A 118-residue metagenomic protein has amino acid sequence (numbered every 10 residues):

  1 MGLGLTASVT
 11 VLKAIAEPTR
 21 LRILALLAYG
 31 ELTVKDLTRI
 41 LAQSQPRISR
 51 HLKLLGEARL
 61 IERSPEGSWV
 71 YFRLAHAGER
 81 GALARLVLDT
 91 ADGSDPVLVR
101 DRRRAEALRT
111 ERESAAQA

Functional and structural regions predicted by a protein language model:
M1-A7, G78-A118: Amphipathic alpha-helical dimerization/coiled-coil segments that flank or bridge DNA-binding/regulatory modules
G2-P46, W69-G78: N-terminal helix-turn-helix DNA-binding core of bacterial DNA-binding proteins
P18-L21, T33, I61, E111-A115: A general structural signal for well-ordered secondary-structure junctions
R39, R50, G56-E57: Alpha-helical residues within the helix-turn-helix
L41, Q45, L52, A91 (+1 more regions): Short amphipathic alpha-helical/adjacent loop interface patches that line ligand and macromolecule-binding sites
S49-L52, S68: Generic detector of contiguous secondary-structure segments
E57-E66, R73-A75: Beta-hairpin "wing" of winged helix-turn-helix
